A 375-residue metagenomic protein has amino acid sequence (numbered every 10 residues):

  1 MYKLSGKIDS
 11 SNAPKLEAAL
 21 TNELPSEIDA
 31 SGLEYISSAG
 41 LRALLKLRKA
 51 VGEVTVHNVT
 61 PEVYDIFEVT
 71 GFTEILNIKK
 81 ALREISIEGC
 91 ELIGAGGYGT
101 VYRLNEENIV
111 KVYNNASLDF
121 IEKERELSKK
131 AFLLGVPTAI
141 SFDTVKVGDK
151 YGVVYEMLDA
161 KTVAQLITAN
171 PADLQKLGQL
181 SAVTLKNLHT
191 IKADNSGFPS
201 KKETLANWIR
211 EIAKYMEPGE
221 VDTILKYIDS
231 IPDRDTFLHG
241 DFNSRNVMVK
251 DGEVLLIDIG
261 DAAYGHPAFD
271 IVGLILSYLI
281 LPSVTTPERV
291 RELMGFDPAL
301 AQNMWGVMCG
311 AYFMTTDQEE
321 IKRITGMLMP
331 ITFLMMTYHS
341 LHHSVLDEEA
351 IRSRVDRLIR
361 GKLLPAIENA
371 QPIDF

Functional and structural regions predicted by a protein language model:
I8-S10, G32, D159, F242-S244 (+2 more regions): Short, glycine/acidic-enriched loop or turn micro-motifs at the edges of active sites
S10-L76: Amphipathic alpha-helical interaction surfaces in cytosolic regulatory modules
E84, T190-G240, S244, K250: An alpha-helical support segment within catalytic cores of ATP-dependent transferases
E84-L92: Conserved N-terminal boundary motif of the eukaryotic protein kinase catalytic domain
E91-L92, G97-N195: ATP-binding pocket architecture of kinase catalytic cores
I93, T100-L104, L225-F269: Active-site acidic catalytic loop and adjacent metal/ATP-binding pocket of ATP-dependent phosphoryl transfer enzymes
I271-T316, P330-D347: Active-site activation/catalytic loop segments of kinase-like enzymes and analogous catalytic loops in related
E319, I331-F375: ATP/Mg2+ or Mg2+-diphosphate-binding catalytic cores that bind nucleotide phosphates or diphosphates via glycine-rich
